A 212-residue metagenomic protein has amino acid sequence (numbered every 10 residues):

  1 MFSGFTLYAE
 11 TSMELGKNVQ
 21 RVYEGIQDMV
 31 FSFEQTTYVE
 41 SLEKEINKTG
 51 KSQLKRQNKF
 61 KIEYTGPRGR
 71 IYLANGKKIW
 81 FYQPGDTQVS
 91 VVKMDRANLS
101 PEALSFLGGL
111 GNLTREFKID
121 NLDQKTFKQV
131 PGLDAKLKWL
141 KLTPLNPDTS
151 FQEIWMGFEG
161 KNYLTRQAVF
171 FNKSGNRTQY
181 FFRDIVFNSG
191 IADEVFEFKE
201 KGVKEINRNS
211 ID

Functional and structural regions predicted by a protein language model:
F5-E45, I191, V195-D212: N-terminal leader/targeting segments and the immediate start of mature chains
I26-D28, N47-T49, K55-Q57, P67 (+6 more regions): Extracytoplasmic
E34-E40, E63-T65, Y82-P84, T143-L145 (+1 more regions): A generic structural motif
E40-K44, I71-Y72, N146-S150, S174: Short glycine/serine/proline-enriched coil/turn segments at secondary-structure junctions
K51-E102, T178-Q179: An acidic-aromatic
S90, R115-K204, N209: Gly/Pro-enriched, hydrophobic low-complexity segments that function as extracytoplasmic propeptides/linkers
S100-T114: Short, solvent-exposed helix-to-loop capping segments enriched in aromatics
